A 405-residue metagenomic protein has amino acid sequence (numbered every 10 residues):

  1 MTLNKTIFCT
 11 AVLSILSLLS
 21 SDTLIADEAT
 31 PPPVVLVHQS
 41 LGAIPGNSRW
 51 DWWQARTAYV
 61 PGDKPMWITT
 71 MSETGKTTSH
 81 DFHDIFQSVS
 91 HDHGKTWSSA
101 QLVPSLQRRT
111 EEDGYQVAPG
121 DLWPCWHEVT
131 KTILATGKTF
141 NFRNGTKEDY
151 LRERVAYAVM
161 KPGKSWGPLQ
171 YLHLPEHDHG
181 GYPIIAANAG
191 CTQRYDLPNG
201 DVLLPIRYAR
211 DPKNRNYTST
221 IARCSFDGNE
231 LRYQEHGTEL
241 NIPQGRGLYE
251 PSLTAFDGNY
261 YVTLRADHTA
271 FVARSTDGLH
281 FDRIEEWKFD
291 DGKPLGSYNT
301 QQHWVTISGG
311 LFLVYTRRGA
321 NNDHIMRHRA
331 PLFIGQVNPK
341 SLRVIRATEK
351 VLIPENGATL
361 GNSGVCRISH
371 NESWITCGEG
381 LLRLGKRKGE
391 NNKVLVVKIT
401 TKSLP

Functional and structural regions predicted by a protein language model:
M1-A11: Bacterial N-terminal signal peptides that target proteins for export
N4, T300, A330-L332: Structural beta-strand/beta-sheet cores of well-ordered domains, especially the beta-sheet scaffolds that support
C9-L19: Bacterial N-terminal signal peptides
D27-D51, A58-V117, W126-A187, Y195-E250 (+5 more regions): Beta-rich carbohydrate-recognition and catalytic domains
Q54-R56, D121-W123, C191-Q193, E250-S252 (+2 more regions): Conserved beta-strand position repeated once per blade in WD40 beta-propeller domains
N356-H370, I375: C-terminal structured domain segments
